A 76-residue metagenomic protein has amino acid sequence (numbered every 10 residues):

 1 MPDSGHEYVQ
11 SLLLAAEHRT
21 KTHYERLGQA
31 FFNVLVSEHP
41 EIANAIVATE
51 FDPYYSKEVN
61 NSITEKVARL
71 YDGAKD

Functional and structural regions predicted by a protein language model:
M1-D76: C-terminal alpha-helical interaction appendages
